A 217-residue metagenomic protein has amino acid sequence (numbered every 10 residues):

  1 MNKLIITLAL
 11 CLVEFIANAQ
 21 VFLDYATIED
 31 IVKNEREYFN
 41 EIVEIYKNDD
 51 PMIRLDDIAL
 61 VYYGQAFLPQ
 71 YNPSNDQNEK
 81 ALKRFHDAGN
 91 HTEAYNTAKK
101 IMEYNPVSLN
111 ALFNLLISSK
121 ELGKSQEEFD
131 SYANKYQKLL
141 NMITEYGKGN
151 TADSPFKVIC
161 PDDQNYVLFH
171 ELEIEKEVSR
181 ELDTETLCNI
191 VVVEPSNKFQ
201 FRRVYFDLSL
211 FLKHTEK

Functional and structural regions predicted by a protein language model:
M1-D24: Bacterial Sec-dependent N-terminal signal peptides
Q20-T92, T151-K217: N-terminal alpha-helical interaction modules that lie
A81, L115-L116: Structural register within alpha-helical repeat arrays
R84, I101, S118-K120: Residue-level signature for tetratricopeptide repeat
K100-I101, Y136: Canonical positions in the second alpha-helix
L109-N110, K138-T151: Boundary/linker segments of alpha-helical solenoid repeat arrays
K120-T144: TPR/TPR-like (Sel1-like) alpha-helical repeat modules
